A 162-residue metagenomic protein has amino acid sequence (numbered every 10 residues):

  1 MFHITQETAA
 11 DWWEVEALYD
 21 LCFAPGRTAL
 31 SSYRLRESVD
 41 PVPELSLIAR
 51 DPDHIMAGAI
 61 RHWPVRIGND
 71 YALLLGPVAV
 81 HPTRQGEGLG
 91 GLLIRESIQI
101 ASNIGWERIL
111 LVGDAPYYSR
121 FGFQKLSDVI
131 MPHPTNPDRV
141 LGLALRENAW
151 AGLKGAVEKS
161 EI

Functional and structural regions predicted by a protein language model:
M1-R34, D40-M56, E147-I162: Short amphipathic alpha-helix that is part of the acyltransferase structural core
E7, G113-D114: Conserved acidic functional residues
S46-I48, I55-V65, Y71-A79: Conserved beta-strand in the GNAT
R84-E96, W106: Conserved acetyl-CoA pyrophosphate-binding loop and the N-cap/start of the following alpha-helix in GNAT-like
L93-S97, Q124-S127: Short acidic (Asp/Glu) patches
Q99-G113, L126: Conserved GNAT acetyl-CoA-binding A-motif
V112, Q124-R146: Conserved catalytic-core motifs of GNAT/GCN5-like acyltransferases
Y118, F123: Conserved active-site tyrosine of GNAT-family acetyltransferases
